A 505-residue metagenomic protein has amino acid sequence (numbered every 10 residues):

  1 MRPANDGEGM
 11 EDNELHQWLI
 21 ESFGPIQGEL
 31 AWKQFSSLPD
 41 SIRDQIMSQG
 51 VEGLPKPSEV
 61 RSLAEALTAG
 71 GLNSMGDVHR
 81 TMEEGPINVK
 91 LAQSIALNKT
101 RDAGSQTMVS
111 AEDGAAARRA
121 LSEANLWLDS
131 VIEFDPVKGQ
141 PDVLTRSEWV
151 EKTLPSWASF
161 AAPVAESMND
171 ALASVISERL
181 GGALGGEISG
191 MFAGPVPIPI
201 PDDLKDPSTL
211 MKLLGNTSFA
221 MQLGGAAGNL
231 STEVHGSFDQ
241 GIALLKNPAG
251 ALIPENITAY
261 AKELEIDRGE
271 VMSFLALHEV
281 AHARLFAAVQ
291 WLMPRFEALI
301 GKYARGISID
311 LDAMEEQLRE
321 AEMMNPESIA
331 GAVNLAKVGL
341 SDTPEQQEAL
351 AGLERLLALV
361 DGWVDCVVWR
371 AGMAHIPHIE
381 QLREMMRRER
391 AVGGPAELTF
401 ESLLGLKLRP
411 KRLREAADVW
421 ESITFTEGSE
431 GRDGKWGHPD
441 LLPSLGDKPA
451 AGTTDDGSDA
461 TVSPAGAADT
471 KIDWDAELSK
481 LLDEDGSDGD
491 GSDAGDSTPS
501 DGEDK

Functional and structural regions predicted by a protein language model:
M1-A171, G428-K505: N-terminal low-structure segments adjacent to metalloprotease catalytic domains across cellular compartments
T81-G104, E166-D206, I329-V338, V392: Short, compositionally biased low-complexity segments
A117-E255: Auxiliary, metal-adjacent structural segments of Zn-dependent hydrolase domains
L128, T217-F238, F286-G339, E348-H375: Post-HExxH zinc-binding segment in Zn-dependent metallohydrolases
I242-T258, P326-T343: A short mid-domain helix/strand-loop element embedded in enzyme catalytic domains that forms or borders the active-site
I257-L275: Short pre-active-site segment immediately N-terminal to the catalytic Zn-binding motif
V271-Q290, W420: Active-site recognition of the HExxH zinc-binding catalytic motif
D342-K505: Pan-zinc metallopeptidase signature
